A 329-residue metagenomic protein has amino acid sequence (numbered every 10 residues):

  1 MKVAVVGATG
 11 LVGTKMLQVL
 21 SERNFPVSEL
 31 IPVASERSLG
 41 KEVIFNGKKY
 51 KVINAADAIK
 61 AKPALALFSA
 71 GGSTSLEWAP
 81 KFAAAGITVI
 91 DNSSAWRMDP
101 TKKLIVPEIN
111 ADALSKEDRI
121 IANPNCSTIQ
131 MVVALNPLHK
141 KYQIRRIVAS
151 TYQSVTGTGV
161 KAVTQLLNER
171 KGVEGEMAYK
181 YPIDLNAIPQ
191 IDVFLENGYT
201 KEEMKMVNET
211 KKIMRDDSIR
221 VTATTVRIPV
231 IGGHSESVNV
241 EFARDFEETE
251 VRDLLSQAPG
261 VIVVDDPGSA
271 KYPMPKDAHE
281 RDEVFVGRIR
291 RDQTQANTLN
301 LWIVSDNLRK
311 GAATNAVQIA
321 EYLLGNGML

Functional and structural regions predicted by a protein language model:
M1-I183, S218-R220, V284-F285, I289-Q295 (+3 more regions): N-terminal Rossmann-like NAD(P) cofactor-binding subdomain of oxidoreductases, focused on the glycine-rich
A66, V155-L329: Charged docking surfaces used in two-component/phosphorelay signaling
